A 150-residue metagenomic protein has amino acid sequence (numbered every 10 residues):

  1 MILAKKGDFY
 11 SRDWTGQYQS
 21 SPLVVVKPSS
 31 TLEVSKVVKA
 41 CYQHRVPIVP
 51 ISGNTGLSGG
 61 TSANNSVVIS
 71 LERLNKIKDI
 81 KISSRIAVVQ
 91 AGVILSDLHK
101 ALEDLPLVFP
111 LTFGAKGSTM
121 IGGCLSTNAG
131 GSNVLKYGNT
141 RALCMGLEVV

Functional and structural regions predicted by a protein language model:
M1-S11: Conserved oxyanion/phosphate-binding beta-strand-loop segments in alpha/beta enzyme cores
D8, A115-K116: Active-site-adjacent loop/helix segments that line or gate small-molecule/cofactor pockets in enzymes
W14-Q17, L57-A63, V68, G138: Short glycine-biased active-site loop of nucleotidyltransferases that positions the nucleotide triphosphate and helps
G16-I48, L71-F113, L125, A129-V150: N-terminal glycine-rich flavin-associated loop
I51: Short glycine- and acidic-residue-rich catalytic loops of nucleotidyl-transferase/cyclase enzymes
S118-G122: Beta-rich nucleic-acid/ligand-interaction surfaces
